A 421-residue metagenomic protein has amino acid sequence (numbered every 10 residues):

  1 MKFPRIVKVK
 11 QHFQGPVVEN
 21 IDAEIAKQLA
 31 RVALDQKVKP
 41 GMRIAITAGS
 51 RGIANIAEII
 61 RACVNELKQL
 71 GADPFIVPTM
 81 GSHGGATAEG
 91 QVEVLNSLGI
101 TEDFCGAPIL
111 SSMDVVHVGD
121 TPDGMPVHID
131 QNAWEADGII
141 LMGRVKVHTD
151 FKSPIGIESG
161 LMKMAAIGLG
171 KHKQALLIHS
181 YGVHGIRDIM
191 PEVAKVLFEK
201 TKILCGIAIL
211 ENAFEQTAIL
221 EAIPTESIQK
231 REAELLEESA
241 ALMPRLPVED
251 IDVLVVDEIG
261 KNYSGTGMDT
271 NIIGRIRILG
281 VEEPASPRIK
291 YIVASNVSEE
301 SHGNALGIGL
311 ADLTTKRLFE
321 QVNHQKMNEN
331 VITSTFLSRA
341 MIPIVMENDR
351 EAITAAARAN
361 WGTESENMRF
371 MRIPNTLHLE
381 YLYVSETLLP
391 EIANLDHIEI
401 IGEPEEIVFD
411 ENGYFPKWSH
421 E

Functional and structural regions predicted by a protein language model:
M1-E24: N-terminal amphipathic/basic leader segments beginning at the initiator methionine
Q28-A45, K68-Q69, P247-V248: Glycine-rich phosphate/diphosphate-binding loops that line cofactor/substrate pockets in enzymes
R43-G52, F75-S82, M371: Short glycine-rich or small-residue beta-strand-to-loop segments that form or flank ligand, phosphate, metal/Fe-S
A54-D73: Histidine-anchored nucleotide/phosphate-binding helix
G90-I155: An acidic, phosphate/nucleotide-engaging active-site surface
T121, N132-W134, L141-I223, S239 (+1 more regions): Conserved phosphate- and dinucleotide-binding cores of soluble alpha/beta proteins, encompassing both enzyme active
A218-I272: A conserved active-site cap/scaffold subdomain adjacent to cofactor or substrate pockets
T270-R275, L279-E421: C-terminal non-catalytic interaction/assembly regions of soluble proteins
